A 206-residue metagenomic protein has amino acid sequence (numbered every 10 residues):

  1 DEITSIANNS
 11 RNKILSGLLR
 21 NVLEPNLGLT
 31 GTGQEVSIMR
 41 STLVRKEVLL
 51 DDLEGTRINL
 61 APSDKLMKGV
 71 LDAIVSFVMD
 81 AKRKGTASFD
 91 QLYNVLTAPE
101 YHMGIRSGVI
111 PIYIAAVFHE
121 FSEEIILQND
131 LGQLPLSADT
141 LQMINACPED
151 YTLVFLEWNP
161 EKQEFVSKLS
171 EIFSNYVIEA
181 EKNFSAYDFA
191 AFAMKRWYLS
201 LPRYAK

Functional and structural regions predicted by a protein language model:
D1-K206: Extended alpha-helical scaffold and adjacent linker segments that couple domains and build interaction/assembly
